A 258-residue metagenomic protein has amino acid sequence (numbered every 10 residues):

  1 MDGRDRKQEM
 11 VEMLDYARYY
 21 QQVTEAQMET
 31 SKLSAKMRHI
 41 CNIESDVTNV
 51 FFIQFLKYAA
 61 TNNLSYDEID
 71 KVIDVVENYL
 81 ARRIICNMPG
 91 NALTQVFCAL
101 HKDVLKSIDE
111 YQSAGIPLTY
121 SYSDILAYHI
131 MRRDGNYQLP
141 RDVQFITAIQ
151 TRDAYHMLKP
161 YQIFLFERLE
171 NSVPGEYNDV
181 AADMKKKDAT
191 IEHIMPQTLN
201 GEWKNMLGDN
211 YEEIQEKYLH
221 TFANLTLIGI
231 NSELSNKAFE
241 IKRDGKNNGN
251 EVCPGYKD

Functional and structural regions predicted by a protein language model:
M1-F166: A cross-family structural signal marking well-folded subdomains
L118-D258: Betabetaalpha-Me/HNH-type nuclease active-site subdomain
